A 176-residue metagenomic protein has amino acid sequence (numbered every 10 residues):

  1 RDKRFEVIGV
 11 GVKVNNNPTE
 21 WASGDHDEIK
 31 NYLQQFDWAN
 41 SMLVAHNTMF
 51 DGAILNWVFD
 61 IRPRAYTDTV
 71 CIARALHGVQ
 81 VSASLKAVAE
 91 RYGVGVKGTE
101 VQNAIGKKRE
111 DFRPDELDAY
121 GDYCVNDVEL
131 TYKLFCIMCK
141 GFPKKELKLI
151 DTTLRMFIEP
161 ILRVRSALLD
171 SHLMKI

Functional and structural regions predicted by a protein language model:
R1: Two-metal-ion RNase H-like nuclease active-site motif
F5-V12, N16-K30, F36-C139, E146 (+1 more regions): Active-site-proximal helix-loop-helix substrate-binding element of RNase H-like nuclease domains
H26-Q34, A167-M174: Short alpha-helical interface patches
K145-I176: Extended, well-ordered alpha-helical scaffold/bundle regions in very large, multi-domain proteins
